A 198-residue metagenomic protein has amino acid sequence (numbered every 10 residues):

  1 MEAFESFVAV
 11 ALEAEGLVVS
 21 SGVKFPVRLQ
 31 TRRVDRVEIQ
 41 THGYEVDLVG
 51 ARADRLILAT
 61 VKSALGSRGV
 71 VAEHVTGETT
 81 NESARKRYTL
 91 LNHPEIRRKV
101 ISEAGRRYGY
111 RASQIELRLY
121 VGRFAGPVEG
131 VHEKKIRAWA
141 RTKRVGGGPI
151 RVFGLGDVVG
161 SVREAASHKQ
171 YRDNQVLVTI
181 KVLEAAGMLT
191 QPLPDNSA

Functional and structural regions predicted by a protein language model:
M1-A198: Intrinsically disordered, low-complexity Ser/Thr/Pro/Gly-rich regulatory segments
